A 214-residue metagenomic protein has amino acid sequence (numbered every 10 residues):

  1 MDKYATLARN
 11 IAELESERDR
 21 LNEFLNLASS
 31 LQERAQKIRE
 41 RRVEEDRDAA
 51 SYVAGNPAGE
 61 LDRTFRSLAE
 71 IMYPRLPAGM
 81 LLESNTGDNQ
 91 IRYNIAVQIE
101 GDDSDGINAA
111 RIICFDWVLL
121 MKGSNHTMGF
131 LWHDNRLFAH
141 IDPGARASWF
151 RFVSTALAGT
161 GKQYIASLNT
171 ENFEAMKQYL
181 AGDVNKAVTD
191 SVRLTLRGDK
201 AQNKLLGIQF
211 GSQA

Functional and structural regions predicted by a protein language model:
M1-N56: Extended, charged coiled-coil helical stalks used as long, distance-spanning scaffolds in large assemblies
R34-D103: Extended helical coiled-coil dimerization/tether regions that scaffold and oligomerize large DNA-maintenance assemblies
S51-A54, D103-D105, A139-H140, N172-A175: Flexible loop/turn segments at secondary-structure boundaries
D103, K122-N125, T155-T160: Conserved catalytic network of the ASCE P-loop NTPase/AAA+ motor domain
I107-F130: GG-anchored amphipathic helix commonly corresponding to the ABC/SMC/Rad50 NBD signature/C-loop
D134-R136: Walker B catalytic acidic pair
H140-R146: Conserved ATPase-coupling elements of RecA-like P-loop NTPase cores
W149-A214: C-terminal lobe/lid and adjacent interdomain/linker elements of RecA-like ASCE P-loop ATPase modules
